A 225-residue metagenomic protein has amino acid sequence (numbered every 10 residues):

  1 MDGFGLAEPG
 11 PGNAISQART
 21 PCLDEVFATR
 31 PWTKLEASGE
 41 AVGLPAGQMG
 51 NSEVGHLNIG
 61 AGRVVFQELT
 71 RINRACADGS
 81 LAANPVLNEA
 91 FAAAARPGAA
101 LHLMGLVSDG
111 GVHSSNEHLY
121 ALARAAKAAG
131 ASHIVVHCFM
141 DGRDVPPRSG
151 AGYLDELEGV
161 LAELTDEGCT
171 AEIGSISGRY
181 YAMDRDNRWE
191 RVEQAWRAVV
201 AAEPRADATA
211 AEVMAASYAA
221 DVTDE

Functional and structural regions predicted by a protein language model:
F4-L164, T170-Y181, R188-E190, Q194 (+1 more regions): Active-site nucleophile/metal-coordination loop of metallo-enzymes that catalyze phosphate/sulfate and related
A162, S177, R185, W189-E225: Terminal, contiguous helix-loop blocks that mediate binding/assembly
